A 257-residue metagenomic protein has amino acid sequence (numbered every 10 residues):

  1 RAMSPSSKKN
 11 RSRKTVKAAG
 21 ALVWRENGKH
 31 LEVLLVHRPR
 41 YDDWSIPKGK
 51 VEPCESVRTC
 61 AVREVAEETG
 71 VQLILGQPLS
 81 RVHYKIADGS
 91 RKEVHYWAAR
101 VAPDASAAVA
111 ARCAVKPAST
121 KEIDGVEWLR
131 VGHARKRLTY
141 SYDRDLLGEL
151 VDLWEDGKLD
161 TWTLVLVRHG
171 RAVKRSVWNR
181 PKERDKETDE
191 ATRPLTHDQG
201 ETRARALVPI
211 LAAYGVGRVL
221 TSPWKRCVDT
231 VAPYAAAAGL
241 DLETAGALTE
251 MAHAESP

Functional and structural regions predicted by a protein language model:
R1-A2: Short, Lys/Arg-enriched N-terminal segments with co-localized hydrophobic residues within the first ~10-30 amino acids
P5-I46, L164-H169: N-terminal strand-loop-strand
K14-V16, G28, G89-K92, K121 (+1 more regions): A generic fold-level signal
E26, A102, W224: Flexible loop residues that form catalytic and substrate-binding hotspots at small-molecule/glycan-binding clefts
K29-Q72, V177-L195: Conserved Nudix-box catalytic region and its N-terminal flanking loop in Nudix hydrolases and closely related
G49, L159-S256: Active-site-proximal alpha-helix that buttresses catalytic centers in soluble enzyme cores
G49-Y142: Unchanged
S141-T161: Charged phosphate-binding loop/patch that engages nucleotide di/tri-phosphates or the phosphate backbone of nucleic
